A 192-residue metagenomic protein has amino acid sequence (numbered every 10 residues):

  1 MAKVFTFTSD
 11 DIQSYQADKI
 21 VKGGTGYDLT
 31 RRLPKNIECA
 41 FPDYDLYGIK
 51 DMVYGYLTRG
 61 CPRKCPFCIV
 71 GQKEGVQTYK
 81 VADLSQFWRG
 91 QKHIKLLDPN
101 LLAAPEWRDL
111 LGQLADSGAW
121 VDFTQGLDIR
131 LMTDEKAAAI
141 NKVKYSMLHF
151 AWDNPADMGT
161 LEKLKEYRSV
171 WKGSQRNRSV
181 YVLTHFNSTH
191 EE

Functional and structural regions predicted by a protein language model:
M1-Y54: Glycine-rich beta-alpha loop elements in corrinoid/cobalamin-binding modules across cobalamin-dependent enzymes
A2-K3, G23, G71, L97 (+1 more regions): Conserved residues at the C-terminal ends of beta-strands
T6, G26-Y27, C61, G71 (+1 more regions): Short, flexible active-site-adjacent loop segments at beta-strand->alpha-helix junctions, enriched in small/polar
I20-G24, Y54-Y56, K95-D98, D122-F123: A structural signal for short, well-ordered beta-strand segments and their strand-loop junctions that often border
I49-S85: Canonical Radical SAM [4Fe-4S] cluster-binding loop centered on the CxxxCxxC motif and its immediate flanking residues
D83-L84, K163, E192: Short alpha-helix in the alpha/beta-hydrolase fold that links the catalytic acid
F87-V180, T184-F186: Conserved SAM/AdoMet-binding glycine-rich loop
F186-E192: Catalytic cores of alpha/beta
